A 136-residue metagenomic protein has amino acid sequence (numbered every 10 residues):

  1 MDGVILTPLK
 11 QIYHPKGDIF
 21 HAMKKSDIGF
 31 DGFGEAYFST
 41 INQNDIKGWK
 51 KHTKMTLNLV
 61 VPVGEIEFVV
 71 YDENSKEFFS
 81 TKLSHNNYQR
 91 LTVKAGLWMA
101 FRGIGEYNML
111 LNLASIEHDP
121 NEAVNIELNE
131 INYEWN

Functional and structural regions predicted by a protein language model:
M1-Q89, I104-N136: Non-catalytic, conserved peripheral segments adjacent to functional cores
